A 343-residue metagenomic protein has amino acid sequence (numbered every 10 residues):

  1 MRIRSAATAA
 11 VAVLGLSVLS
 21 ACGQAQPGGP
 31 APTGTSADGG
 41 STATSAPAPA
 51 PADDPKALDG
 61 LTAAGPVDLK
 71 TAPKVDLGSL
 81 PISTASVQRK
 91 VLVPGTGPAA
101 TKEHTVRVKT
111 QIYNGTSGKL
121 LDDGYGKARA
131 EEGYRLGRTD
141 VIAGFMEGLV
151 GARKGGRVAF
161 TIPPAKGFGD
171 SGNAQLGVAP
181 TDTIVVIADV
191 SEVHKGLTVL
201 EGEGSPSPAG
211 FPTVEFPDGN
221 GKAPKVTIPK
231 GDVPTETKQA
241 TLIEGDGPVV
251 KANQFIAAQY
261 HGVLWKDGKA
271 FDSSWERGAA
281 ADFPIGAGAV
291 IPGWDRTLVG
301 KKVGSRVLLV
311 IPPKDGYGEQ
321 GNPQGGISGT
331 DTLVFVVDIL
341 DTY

Functional and structural regions predicted by a protein language model:
R2-Y343: Cross-family detector of peptidyl-prolyl cis-trans isomerase
